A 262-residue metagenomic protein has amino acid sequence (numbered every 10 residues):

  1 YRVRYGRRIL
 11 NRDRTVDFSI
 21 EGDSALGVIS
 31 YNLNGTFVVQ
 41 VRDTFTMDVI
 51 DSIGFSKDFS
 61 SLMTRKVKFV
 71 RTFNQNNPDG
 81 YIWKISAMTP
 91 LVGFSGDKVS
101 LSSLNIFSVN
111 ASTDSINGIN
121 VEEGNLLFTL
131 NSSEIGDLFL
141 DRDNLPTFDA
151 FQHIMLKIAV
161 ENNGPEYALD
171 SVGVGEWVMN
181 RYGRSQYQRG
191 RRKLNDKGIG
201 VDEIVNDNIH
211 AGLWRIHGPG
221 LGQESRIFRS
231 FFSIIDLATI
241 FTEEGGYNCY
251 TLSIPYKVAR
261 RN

Functional and structural regions predicted by a protein language model:
Y1-D48, S56-D58, K66, T72-G80 (+1 more regions): Acidic/polar, low-complexity intrinsically disordered N-terminal segments immediately downstream of a Sec signal
F55-S56, L145: Outer-membrane beta-barrel domain signature
S60-M63, G200-H217: Aromatic sugar-binding surface patches on proteins that engage polysaccharides or sugar-phosphate polymers
N105, D236-N262: Short beta-strand elements
I135-G164: Contiguous beta-strand segments within globular domains
G164-V174, Y182-R189: Solvent-exposed loop/turn segments flanking beta-strands in beta-repeat/beta-sandwich domains
Y182-V205: Solvent-exposed serine/threonine-rich low-complexity stretches and specific carbohydrate-binding patches
P219-E243: Short, aromatic- and glycine-rich surface loops/edge beta-strands on solvent-exposed regions
